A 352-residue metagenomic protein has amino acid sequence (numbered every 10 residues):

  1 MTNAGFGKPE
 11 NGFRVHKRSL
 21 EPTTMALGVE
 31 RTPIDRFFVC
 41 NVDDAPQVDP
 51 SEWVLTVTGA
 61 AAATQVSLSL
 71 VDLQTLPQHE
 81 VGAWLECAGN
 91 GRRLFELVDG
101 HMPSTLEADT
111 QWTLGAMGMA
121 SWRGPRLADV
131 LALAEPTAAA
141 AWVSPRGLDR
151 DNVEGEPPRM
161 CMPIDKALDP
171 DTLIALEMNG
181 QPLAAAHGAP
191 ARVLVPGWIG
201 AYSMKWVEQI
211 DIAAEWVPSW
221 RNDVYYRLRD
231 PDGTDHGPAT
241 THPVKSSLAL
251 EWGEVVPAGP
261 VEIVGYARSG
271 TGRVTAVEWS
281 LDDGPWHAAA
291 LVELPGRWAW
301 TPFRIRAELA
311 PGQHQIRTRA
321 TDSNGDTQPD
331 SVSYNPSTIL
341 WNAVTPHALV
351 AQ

Functional and structural regions predicted by a protein language model:
M1-L70, Q78, G82, A132-Q352: Extended, aromatic/histidine-rich regions of cofactor-dependent oxidoreductases associated with respiratory
V39, C87, M117: Short clusters of hydrophobic/aromatic residues that line enzyme substrate/ligand-binding pockets
L85-T105, Q111: Long, hydrophobic/aromatic-enriched structural stretches that serve as scaffold segments
A108-M119: Second-shell loop/turn segments in exported
S121-R123, A139: A generic, well-ordered mixed alpha/beta core segment in the N-terminal half of proteins
